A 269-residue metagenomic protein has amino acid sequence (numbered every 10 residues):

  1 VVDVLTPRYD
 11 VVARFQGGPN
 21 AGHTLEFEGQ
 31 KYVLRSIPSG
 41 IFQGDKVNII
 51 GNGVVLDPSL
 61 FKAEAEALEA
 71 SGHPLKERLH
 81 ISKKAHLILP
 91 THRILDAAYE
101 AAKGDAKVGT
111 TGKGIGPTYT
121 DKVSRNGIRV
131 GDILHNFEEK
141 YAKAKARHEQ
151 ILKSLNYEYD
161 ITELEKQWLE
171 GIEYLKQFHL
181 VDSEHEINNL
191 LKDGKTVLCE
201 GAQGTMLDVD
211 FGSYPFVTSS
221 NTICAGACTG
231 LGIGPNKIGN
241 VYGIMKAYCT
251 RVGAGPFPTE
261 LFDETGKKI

Functional and structural regions predicted by a protein language model:
V1-I269: Non-transmembrane, aqueous-exposed alpha-helical and coiled segments at domain scale
